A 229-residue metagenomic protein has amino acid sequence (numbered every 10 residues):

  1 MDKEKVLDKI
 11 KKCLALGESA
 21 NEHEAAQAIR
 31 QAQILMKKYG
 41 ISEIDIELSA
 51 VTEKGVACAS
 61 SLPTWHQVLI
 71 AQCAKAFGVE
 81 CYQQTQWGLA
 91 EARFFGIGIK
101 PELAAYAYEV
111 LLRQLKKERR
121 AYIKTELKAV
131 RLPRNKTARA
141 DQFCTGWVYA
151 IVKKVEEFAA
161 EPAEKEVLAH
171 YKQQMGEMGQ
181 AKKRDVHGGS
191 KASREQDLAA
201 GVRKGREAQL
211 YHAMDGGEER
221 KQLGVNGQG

Functional and structural regions predicted by a protein language model:
M1-K54: Long alpha-helical, hydrophobic tracts
K3, L48-G229: Extended, helix-rich structural scaffolds rather than catalytic motifs
